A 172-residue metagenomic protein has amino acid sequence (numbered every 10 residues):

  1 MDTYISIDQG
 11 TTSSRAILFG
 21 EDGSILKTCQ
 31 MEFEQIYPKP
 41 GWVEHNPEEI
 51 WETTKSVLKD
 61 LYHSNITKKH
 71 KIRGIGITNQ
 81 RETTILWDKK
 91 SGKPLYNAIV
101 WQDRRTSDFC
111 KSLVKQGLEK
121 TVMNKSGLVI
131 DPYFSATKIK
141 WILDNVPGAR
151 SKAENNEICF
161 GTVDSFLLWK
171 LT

Functional and structural regions predicted by a protein language model:
M1-Y96, N124: N-terminal glycine/serine-rich phosphate-binding loop of ATP-dependent small-molecule kinases, especially carbohydrate
K59-T172: Glycine-rich phosphate-binding/catalytic subdomain of phosphoryl-transfer and nucleotide/sugar-phosphate-processing
